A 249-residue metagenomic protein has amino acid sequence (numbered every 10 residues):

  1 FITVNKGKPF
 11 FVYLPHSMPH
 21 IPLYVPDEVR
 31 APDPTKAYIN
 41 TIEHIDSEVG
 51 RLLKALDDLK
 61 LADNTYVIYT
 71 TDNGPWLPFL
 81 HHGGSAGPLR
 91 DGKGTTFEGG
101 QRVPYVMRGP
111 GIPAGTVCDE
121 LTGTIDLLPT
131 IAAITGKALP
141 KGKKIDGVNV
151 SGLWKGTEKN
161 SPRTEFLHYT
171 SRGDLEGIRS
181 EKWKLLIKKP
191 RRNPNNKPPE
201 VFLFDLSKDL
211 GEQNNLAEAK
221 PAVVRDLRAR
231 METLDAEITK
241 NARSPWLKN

Functional and structural regions predicted by a protein language model:
F1-P32, D209: A hydrophobic, helix-centered structural microdomain
I2-T3, L53, D57, L128-A132 (+5 more regions): Non-transmembrane alpha-helical segments in soluble domains of secreted/periplasmic/extracellular proteins
N5-V12, L61-V67, R102, S161-T164 (+1 more regions): Loop/turn elements at helix/coil->beta-strand transitions in domains of secreted/extracellular proteins
P9-P15, I42, V49, L56 (+4 more regions): Beta-strand elements within well-structured catalytic alpha/beta cores of enzymes that handle phosphate/sulfate esters
Y13-P22, Y69-P75, D146-G147, H168-G173 (+1 more regions): Short, solvent-exposed turn/loop segments enriched in Gly/Ser/Thr/Pro and often Arg
P22-V25, A31-T41, K54-I112, G123: Histidine-centered active-site microenvironments of extracellular/periplasmic hydrolases and transferases
K36-E43, L121-I125, K144, P221: Soluble non-cytosolic domains of exported or imported proteins
P75-T96, I112-E120, I125-L206, I238: C-terminal cap/loop subdomain of S1 sulfatases and analogous C-terminal strand-loop tails that border
